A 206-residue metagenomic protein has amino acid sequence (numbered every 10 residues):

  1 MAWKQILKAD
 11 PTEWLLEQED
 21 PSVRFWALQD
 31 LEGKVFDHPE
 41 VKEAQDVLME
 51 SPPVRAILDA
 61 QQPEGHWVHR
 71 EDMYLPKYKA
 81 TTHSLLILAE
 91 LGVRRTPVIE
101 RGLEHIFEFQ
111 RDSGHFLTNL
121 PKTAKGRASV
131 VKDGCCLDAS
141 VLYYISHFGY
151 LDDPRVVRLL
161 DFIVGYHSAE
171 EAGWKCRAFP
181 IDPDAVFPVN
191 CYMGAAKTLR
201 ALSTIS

Functional and structural regions predicted by a protein language model:
M1-S206: Preference for long, amphipathic alpha-helical scaffolds in soluble/luminal domains and all-alpha bundles
